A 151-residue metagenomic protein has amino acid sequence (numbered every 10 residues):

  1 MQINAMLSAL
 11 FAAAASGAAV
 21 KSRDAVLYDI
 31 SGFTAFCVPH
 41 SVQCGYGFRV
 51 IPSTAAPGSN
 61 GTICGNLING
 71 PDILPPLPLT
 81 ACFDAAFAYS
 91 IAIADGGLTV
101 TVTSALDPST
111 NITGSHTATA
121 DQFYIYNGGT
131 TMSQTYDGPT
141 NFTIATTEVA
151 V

Functional and structural regions predicted by a protein language model:
M1-D24: Fungal secretory targeting signals
S8, C37-H40, P57, P71 (+3 more regions): A broad, structure-centric signal for solvent-exposed, well-ordered loop/edge residues that line or flank functional
A9-F11, S22, H40, A56 (+2 more regions): A generic structural signal for short, solvent-exposed coil/turn residues that cap or connect secondary-structure
V20-I73: Short, surface-exposed binding/anchoring microloops in extracellular/periplasmic proteins
I73-V151: Acidic, low-complexity intrinsically disordered segments
